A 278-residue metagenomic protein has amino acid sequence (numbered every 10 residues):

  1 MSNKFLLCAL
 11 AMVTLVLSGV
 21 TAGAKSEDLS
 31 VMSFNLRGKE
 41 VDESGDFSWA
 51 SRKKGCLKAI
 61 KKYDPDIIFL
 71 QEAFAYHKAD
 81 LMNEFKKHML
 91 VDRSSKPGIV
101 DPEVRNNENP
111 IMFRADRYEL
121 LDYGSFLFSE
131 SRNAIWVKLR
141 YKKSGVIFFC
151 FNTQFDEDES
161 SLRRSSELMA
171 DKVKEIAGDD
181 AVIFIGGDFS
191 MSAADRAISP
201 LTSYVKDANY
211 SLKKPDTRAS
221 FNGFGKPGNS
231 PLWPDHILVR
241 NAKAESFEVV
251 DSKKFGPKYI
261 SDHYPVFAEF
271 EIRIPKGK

Functional and structural regions predicted by a protein language model:
M1-A9: Bacterial N-terminal signal peptides that target proteins for export
S2, L17-E84, E167, R273-K278: N-terminal, active-site-proximal structural segment of metallo-dependent hydrolase catalytic domains
C8-S18: Bacterial N-terminal signal peptides
S33-K54, V100-E103, G124-F128, D156-S160 (+1 more regions): Acidic/histidine-rich helix-loop elements that form or flank divalent-metal/phosphate-binding sites at the catalytic
F34-L36, T153-F155, G187-F189, Y264: Active-site metal-binding loops of divalent metal-dependent hydrolases
I67, Q71-F155, E245-D251: Structured beta-strand-rich core segments of catalytic domains in phosphoester-bond hydrolases
I68-Q71, R93-S95, F184-D188, D207-Y210: Active-site neighborhood of phospho(di)ester-bond hydrolases with catalytic His/Asp-centered motifs
D171-F184, M191-K278: Metal-dependent phosphoester-hydrolase catalytic domains
